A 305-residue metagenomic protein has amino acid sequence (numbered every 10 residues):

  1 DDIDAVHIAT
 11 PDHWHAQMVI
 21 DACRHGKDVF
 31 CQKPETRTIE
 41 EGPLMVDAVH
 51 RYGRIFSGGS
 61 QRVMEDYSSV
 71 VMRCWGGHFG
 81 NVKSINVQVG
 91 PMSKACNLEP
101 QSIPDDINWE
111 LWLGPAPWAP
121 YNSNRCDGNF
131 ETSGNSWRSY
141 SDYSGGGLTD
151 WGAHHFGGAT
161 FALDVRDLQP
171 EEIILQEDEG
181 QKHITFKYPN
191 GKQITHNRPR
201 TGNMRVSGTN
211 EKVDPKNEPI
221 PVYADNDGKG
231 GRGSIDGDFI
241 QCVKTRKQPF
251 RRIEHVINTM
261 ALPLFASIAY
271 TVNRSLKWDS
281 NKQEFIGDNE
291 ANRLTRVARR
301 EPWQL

Functional and structural regions predicted by a protein language model:
D4-H7: N-terminal Rossmann-like NAD(P) cofactor-binding module of classical short-chain dehydrogenase/reductase
P11-D12, A16-V63, N273: Beta-strand-loop-alpha-helix segment that lines the small-molecule cofactor/substrate pocket of alpha/beta enzymes
P11-D12, P34-T36, Q61, V87-G90 (+4 more regions): An acidic- and aromatic-residue-enriched active-site/binding cleft used to recognize and process polar
W14-Q17, E40, L44, E65 (+6 more regions): Extracytoplasmic/secreted proteins, especially bacterial periplasmic and envelope-associated proteins
R51-L168, I194, A224-D227, N273-L276: Predominantly a Rossmann-like dinucleotide-binding segment in NAD(P)-dependent oxidoreductases
S144, T149-G152, F156, T160-L305: Glycine-enriched catalytic-core subsegment of oxygenase/oxidase enzymes
